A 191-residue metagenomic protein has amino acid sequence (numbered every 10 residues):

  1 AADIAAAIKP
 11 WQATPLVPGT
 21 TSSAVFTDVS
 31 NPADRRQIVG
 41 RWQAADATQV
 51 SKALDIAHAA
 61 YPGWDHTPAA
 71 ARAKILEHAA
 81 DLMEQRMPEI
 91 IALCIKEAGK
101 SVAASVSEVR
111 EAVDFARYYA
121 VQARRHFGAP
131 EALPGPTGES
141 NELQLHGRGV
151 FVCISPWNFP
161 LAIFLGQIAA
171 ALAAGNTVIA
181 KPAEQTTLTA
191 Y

Functional and structural regions predicted by a protein language model:
A1-D55, A59, H66-D81, R110-V121 (+1 more regions): Terminal low-complexity tails and localization/encapsulation signals of metabolic enzymes
R36, R72, C94, A171-L172: Hydrophobic alpha-helical segments that mediate membrane insertion or helix-helix packing
A45, L82-M83, S101, F159-P160 (+1 more regions): Glycine-/small-residue-rich active-site loops that bind phosphorylated ligands and cofactors
Y61-W64, E97: Secondary-structure edge/capping motif, primarily at the C-terminal ends of alpha-helices and the immediately following
E84-I90: Extended, amphipathic, non-transmembrane alpha-helical segments
A92-R110: Flexible, acidic loop-helix segments that line cofactor/substrate-binding pockets
I95, V121-Y191: Rossmann-like NAD(P) dinucleotide-binding subdomain of oxidoreductase/dehydrogenase enzymes
